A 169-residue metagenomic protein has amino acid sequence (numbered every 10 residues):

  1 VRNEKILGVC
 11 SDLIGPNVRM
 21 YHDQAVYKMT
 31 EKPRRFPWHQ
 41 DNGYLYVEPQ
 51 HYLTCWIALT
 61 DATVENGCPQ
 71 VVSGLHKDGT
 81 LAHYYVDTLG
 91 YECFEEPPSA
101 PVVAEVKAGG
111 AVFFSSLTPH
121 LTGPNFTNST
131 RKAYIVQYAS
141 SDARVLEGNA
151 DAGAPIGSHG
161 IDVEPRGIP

Functional and structural regions predicted by a protein language model:
V1-Q24, Y46-E48: Signature of the catalytic double-stranded beta-helix
N3-L7, E31-G43: Short acidic (Asp/Glu) patches
P16, N42-Q50, L59-C68, L75-H76: Active-site region of the double-stranded beta-helix
R19-H22, Y27-R35: Long, hydrophobic, well-ordered secondary-structure blocks that form the structural core and pocket-lining surfaces
Q40-Y52, S99-A100, V106-K107, S129-T130: A short beta-loop-beta micro-motif enriched in histidine and acidic residues
A62-L121, A139, A143: Double-stranded beta-helix
Y85-V86, A111, L117-P169: Non-heme Fe(II)/2-oxoglutarate
